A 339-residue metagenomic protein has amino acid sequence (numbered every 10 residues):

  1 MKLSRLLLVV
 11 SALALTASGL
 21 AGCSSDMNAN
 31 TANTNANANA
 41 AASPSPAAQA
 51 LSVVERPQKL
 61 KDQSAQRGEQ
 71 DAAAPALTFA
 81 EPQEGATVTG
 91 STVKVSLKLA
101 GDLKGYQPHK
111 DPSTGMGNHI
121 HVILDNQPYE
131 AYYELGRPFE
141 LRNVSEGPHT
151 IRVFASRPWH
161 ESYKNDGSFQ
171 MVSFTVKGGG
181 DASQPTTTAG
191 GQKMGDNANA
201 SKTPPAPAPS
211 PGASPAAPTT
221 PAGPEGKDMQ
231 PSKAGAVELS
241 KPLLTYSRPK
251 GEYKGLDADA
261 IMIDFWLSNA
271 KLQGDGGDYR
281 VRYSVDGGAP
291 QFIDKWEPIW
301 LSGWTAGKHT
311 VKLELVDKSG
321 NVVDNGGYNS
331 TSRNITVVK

Functional and structural regions predicted by a protein language model:
S18-G22: C-terminal motif of bacterial Sec signal peptides marking the signal peptidase cleavage site
S24-M27: Bacterial signal peptide processing site
V53-S91, A182-L256: Short, compositionally biased P/S/T/A/G/V-rich stretches that sit at domain boundaries
E81-E84, L99-P112, R248-G251, W266-Q273: Short amphipathic, basic-aromatic surface patches that mediate peripheral association with negatively charged
P128-L135, R142, A289-W296: Short beta-strand segments within Ig-like beta-sandwich modules, predominantly Fibronectin type-III
L141-E146, L301-A306: Short, flexible loop/turn segments at beta-strand junctions in immunoglobulin-like and fibronectin type III
S156-K164, P290-Q291, V316-N325: Short acidic/polar inter-strand loop motif in beta-rich domains
